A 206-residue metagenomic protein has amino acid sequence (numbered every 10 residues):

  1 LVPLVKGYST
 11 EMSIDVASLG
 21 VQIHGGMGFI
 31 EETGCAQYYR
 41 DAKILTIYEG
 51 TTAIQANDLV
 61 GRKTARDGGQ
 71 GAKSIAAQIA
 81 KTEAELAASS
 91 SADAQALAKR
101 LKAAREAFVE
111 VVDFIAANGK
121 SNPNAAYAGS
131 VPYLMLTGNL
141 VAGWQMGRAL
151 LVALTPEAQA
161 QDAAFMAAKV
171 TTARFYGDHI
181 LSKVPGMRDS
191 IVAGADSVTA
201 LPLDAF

Functional and structural regions predicted by a protein language model:
L1-S74, R174-L201: Alpha-helix capping/hinge segments and adjacent helical runs
R66, K81-F206: C-terminal amphipathic alpha-helical interaction region
